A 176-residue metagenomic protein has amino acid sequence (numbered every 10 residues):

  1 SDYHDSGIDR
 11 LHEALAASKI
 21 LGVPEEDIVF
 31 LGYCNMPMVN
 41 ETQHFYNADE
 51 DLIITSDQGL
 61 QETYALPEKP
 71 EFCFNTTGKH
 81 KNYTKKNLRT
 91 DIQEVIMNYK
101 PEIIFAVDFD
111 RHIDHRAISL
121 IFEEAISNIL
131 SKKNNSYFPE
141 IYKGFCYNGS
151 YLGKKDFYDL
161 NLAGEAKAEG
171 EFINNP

Functional and structural regions predicted by a protein language model:
S1-E25: Cysteine-dependent PTP/DSP-like catalytic domain, specifically the C-terminal lobe
D2-D9, M36-H44, I54-P176: Metal-dependent de-N-acetylase/amidase catalytic core
I20-V39: A conserved beta-strand->alpha-helix junction
E50-D51: Terminal amphipathic helices with adjacent charged low-complexity linkers/tails
